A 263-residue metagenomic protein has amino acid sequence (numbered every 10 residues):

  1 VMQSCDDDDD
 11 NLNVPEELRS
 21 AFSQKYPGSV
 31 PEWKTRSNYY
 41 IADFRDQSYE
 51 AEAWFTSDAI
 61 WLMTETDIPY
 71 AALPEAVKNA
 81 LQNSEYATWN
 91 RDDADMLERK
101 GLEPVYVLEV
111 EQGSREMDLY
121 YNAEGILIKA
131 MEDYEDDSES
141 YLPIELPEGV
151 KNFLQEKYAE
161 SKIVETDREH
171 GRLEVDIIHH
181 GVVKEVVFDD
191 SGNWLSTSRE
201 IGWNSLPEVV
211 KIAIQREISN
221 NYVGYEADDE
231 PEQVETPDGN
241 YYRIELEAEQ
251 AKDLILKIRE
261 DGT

Functional and structural regions predicted by a protein language model:
V1-Y26: Bacterial Sec-dependent N-terminal signal peptides
D6, A71, N90-R91, A130-Y141 (+5 more regions): General marker for long, soluble alpha-helical cores
D6-V14, D67-E75, S138-L146, I201-E208: Short, surface-exposed ligand-recognition loops at beta-strand->loop->(often short) alpha-helix junctions that present
S23-S29, N83-N90, E156-K162, E217-E226: Short secondary-structure junctions
G28-E52, D95-M117, E160-E185, P231-L256: Exposed beta-strand-loop-beta-strand "reactive/processing" segments of non-cytosolic proteins
E50-M63, E116-Y134, V183-S196, K252-T263: A short, surface-exposed beta-strand/turn
I60-N90, N193-Y222: Long, charged/polar, surface-exposed segments that mediate recognition or autoinhibition
